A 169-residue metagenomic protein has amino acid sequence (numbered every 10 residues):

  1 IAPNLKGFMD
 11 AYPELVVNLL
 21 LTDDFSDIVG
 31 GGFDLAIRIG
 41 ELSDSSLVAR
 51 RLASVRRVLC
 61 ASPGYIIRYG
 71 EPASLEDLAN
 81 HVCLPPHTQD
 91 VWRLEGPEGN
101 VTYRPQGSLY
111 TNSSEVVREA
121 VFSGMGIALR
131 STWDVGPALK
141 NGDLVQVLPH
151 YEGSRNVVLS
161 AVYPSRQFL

Functional and structural regions predicted by a protein language model:
I1-V48: Central regulatory/effector-binding core of bacterial HTH transcription factors
N18-T22, R38, E95, V147 (+1 more regions): Solvent-exposed beta-strand sheet faces enriched in polar/charged residues
L21, W133-V135, L169: Conserved short hydrophobic patches within well-ordered secondary structure
D23, P63, S165-Q167: Residue-level signal for short, function-critical loop segments
G30, L42-L159: C-terminal regulatory
V158-L169: A bilobed periplasmic-binding-protein/Venus flytrap-type ligand-binding module shared by bacterial periplasmic
